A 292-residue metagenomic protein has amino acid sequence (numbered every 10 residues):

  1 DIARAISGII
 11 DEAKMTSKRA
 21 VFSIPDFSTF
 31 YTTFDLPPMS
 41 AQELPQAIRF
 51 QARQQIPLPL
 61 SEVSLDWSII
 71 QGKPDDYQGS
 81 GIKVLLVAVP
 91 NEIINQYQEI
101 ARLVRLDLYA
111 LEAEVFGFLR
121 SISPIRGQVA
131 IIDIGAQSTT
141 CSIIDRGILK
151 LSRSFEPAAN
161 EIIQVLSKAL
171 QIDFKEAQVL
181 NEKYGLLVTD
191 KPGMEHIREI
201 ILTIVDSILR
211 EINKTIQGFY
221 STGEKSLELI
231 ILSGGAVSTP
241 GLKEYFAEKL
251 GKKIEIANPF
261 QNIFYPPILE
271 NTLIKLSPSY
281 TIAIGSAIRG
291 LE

Functional and structural regions predicted by a protein language model:
D1-D26, Q46-R49, L250, I254: Phosphate- and other anionic-substrate recognition elements at nucleic-acid/protein interfaces
D1-I10, L44, P192-E195, E199-I200 (+1 more regions): N-terminal phosphate-binding loop and adjacent alpha-helix
I2, S40, L44, I48 (+9 more regions): Helical mechanochemical/support elements of P-loop NTPase systems and associated helical scaffolds
T16, F22, Q78-V179: Small-residue (GG/TT-enriched) beta-loop-alpha framework at ligand/catalytic clefts
R19, S23-S123, L229, P259-Y265 (+1 more regions): Active-site neighborhood for divalent-cation/phosphate handling
G117-R120, V237, E255-E292: Glycine-rich phosphate-binding/hydrolytic loop that grips phosphoryl groups
A169, V179-L229, A236: Adenine-nucleotide phosphate-binding core of ATP-dependent small-molecule kinases
K225-E255, P259-Q261: Glycine-rich phosphate-binding loops at beta-strand->alpha-helix junctions
